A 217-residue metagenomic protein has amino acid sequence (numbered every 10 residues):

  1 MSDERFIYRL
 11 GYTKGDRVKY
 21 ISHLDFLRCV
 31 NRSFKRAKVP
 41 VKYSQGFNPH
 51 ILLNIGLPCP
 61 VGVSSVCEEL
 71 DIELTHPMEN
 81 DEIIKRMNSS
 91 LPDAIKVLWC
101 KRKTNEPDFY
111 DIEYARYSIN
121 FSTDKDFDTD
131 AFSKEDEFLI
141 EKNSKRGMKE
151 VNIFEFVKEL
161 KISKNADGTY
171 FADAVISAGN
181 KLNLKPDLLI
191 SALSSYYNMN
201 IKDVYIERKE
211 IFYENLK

Functional and structural regions predicted by a protein language model:
M1-Y20, L53-V63, L74-P77: Extended low-complexity, intrinsically disordered regulatory tracts
V18-V41: N-terminal ordered "arm"
K42-I72, T104: Short, charge-patterned binding micro-sites
V66-S118: Ordered, amphipathic secondary-structure segments that act as subunit-interaction surfaces in large macromolecular
T75-N80, S122-D126, G179: Helix N-cap motif at beta-to-alpha junctions
I83-L91, D128-E137, L188-I190: Short amphipathic alpha-helices in soluble, non-transmembrane regions that often serve as interface/regulatory elements
P107-D124, V157-E159, Y213-K217: Short, low-order "capping/linker" segments at domain edges
E137-K217: Core RNA-modification/binding signature centered on pseudouridine synthases
